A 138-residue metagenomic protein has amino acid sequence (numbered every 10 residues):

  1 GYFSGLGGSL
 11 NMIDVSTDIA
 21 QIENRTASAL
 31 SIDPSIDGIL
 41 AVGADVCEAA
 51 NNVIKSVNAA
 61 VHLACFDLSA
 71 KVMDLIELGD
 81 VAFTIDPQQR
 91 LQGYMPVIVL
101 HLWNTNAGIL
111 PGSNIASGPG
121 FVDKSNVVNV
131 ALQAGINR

Functional and structural regions predicted by a protein language model:
G1, G79, A134-G135: Short glycine-centered helix-capping/turn motifs at secondary-structure transition points
G1-F3, L30, I54, N104: Conserved hydrophobic residues forming the short capping helix/wall of the S-adenosyl-L-methionine
G1-N11: Extracytoplasmic substrate-binding proteins
G5-L6, Q88-R138: Hinge/cleft segment of the Venus flytrap/periplasmic-binding protein
L6, V57-A59, G79-D80: Short, structured coil segments at secondary-structure junctions
N11, V15-L75: Hydrophobic alpha-helical
V72-E77, N104-A107: Extracellular/periplasmic bilobal clamshell ligand-binding domains
L78-R90: Short beta-strand elements at the ligand-binding edges of bilobed clamshell
